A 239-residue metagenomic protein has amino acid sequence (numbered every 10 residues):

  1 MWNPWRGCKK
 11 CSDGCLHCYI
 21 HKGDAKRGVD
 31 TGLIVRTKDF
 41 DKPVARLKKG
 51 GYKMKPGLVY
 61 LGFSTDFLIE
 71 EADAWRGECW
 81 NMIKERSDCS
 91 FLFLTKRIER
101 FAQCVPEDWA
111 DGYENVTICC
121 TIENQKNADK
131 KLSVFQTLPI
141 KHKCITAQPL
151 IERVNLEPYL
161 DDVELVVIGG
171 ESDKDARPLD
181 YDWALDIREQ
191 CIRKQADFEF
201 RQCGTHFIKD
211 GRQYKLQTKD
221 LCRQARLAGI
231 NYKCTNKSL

Functional and structural regions predicted by a protein language model:
M1-R6, I151, L156-L239: Auxiliary Fe-S-binding modules of radical SAM enzymes
W2-V116, Q125-D129, V154-L160: Conserved Radical SAM active-site core
L58-Y60, S90-L92, N115-C119, H142-T146 (+2 more regions): Structural preference for beta-strand elements that scaffold enzyme active sites
C79-I83, L132, A184-R188: Generic structural signal for well-ordered alpha-helices, preferentially at hydrophobic/aromatic core positions
K84-S87, P139, L185, I192-R193: Anion (oxyanion) recognition and catalysis
K96-I98, T121-E123, Q148-L150, E171 (+1 more regions): Histidine- and/or cysteine-centered catalytic micro-motif in compact active-site loops
E107, L138-K141, G169: Short hydrophobic alpha-helical module
E114-D162, P178-L185: Short loop-to-alpha-helix "cap/lid" segments that border enzyme active sites across diverse enzyme classes
